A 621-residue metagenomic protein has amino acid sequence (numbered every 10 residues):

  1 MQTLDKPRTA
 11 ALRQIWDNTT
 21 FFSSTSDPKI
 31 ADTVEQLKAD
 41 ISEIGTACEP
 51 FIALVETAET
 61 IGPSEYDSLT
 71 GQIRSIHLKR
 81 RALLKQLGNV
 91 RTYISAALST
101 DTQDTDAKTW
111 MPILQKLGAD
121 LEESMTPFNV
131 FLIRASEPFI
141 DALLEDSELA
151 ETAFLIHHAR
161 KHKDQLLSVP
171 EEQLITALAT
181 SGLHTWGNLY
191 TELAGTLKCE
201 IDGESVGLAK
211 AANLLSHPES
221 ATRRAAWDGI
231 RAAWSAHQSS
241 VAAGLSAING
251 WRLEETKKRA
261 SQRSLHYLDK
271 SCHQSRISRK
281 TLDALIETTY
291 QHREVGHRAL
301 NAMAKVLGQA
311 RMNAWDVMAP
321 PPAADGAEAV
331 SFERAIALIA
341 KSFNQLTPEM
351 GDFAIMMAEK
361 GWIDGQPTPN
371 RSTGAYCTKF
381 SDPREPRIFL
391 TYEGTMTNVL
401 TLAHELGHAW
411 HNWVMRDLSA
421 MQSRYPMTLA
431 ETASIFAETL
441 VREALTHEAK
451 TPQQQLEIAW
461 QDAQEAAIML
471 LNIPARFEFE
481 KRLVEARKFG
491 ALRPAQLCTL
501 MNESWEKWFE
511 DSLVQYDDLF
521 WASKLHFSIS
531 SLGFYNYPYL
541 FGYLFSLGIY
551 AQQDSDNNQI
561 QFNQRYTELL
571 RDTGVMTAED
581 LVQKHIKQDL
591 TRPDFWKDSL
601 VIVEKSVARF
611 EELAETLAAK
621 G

Functional and structural regions predicted by a protein language model:
M1-D325, E612-K620: A well-structured
L4, A10-L12, T19, S23-T25 (+13 more regions): C-terminal, non-catalytic "cap/extension" segments appended to globular domains
L197-P218, L265-Y267, P322-A403, G407-N412: Active-site-adjacent "gating/activation" loops or surface patches in catalytic cores
P218-I230, D269-L285, V317-G326, P383-M396 (+4 more regions): Glycine- and acidic
A260, E393-W413, S434, T439 (+2 more regions): Active-site recognition of the HExxH zinc-binding catalytic motif
Q262-D269, M312-A314, G374-E385, E405-R416 (+2 more regions): Active-site-adjacent bridging/hinge elements
R279, L346-E349, W413-M421, E443-I458 (+2 more regions): Inter-helical turn/loop segments and adjacent helix faces that build the functional surface of alpha-helical bundle
P426-Q454, Q461-Q464, I468, G542: Post-HExxH zinc-binding segment in Zn-dependent metallohydrolases
